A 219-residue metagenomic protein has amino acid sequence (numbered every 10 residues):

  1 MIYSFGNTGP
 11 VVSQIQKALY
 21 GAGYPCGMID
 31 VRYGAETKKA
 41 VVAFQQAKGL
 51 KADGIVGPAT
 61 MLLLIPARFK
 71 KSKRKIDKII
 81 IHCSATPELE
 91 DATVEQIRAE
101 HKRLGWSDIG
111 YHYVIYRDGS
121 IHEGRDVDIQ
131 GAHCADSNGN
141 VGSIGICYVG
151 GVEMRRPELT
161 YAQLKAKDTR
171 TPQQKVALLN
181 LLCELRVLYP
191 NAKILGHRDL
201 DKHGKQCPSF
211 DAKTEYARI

Functional and structural regions predicted by a protein language model:
M1-G6, G27-I29, L50, H82-E88 (+1 more regions): Second-shell loop/turn segments in exported
M1-V31: Acidic, Ser/Thr/Pro/Gly-enriched interdomain connector segments
T8, M28-K38, D53-G57: A glycine-rich, coil/turn loop motif that links secondary-structure elements
V12, Q16, K38, M61 (+4 more regions): Extracytoplasmic/secreted envelope proteins and their assembly/folding machinery, especially bacterial periplasmic
A18, A22, F44-K48, A67 (+2 more regions): Structured segments of extracytoplasmic/periplasmic soluble domains in secreted or envelope-associated proteins
M28-I29, A52, G105-H112, Y189-R198: Surface-exposed patches in mature extracellular/periplasmic domains of secreted proteins
K39-A40, Q46, V56-I80, S84 (+4 more regions): Basic/polar, cationic surfaces and motifs that engage anionic cell-wall and phosphate/carboxylate ligands
I76-A132: Secreted/periplasmic proteins that engage bacterial cell-wall peptidoglycan
